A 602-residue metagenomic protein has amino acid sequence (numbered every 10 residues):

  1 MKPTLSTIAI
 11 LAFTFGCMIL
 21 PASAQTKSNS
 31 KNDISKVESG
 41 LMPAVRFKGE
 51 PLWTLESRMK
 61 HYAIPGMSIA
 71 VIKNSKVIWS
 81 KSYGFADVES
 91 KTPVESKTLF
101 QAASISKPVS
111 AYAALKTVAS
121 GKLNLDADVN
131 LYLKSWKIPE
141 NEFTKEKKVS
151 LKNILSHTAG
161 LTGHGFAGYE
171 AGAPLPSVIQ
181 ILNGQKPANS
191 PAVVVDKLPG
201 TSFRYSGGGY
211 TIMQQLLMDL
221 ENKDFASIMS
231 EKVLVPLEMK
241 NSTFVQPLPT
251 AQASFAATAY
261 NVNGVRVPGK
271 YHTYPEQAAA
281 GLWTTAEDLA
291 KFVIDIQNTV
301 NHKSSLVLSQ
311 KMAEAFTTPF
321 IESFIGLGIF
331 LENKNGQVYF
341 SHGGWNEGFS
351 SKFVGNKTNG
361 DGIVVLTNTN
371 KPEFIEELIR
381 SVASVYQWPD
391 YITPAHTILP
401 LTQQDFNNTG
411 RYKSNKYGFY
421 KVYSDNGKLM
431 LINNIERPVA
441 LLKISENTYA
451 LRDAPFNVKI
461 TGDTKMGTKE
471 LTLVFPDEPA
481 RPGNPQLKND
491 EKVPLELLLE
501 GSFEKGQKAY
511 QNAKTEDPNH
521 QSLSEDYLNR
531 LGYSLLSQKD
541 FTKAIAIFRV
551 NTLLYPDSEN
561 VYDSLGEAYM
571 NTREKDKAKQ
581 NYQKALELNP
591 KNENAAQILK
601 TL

Functional and structural regions predicted by a protein language model:
A24-S82, M218-E231, V235, K270-Q511: Catalytic loop of the DD-peptidase/beta-lactamase superfamily, centered on the K-T-G motif and neighboring
N29-E38, V45, F85-G207, E221-K223 (+1 more regions): Active-site-proximal loop and beta-strand segments within enzyme catalytic domains
G49-E50, L55, I69, S75 (+4 more regions): Active-site SXXK
P108, E525, I545, E559-D563 (+1 more regions): Helix-start (N-cap) detector for alpha-helical repeat units in TPR-like alpha-solenoids, especially tetratricopeptide
